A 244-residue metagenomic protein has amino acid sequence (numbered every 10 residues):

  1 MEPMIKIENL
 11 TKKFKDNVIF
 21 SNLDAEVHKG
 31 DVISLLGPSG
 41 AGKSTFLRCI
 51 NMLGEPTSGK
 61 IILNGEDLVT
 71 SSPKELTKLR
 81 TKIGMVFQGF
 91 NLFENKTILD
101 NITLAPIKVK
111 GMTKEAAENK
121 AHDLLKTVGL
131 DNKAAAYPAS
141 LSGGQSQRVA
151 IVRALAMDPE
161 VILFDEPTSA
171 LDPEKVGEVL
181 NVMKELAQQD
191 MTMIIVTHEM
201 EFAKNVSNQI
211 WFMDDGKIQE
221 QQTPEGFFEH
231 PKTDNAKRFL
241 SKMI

Functional and structural regions predicted by a protein language model:
E2-P224: ABC family nucleotide-binding domain
Q219-Q221, E225-I244: C-terminal boundary and immediately downstream tail of ABC-type ATPase nucleotide-binding domains
